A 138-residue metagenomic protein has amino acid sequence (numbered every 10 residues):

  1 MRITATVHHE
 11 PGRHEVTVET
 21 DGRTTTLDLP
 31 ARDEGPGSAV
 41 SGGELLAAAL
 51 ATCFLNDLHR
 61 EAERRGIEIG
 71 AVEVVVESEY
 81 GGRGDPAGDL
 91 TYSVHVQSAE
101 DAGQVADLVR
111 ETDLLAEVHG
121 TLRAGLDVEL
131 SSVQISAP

Functional and structural regions predicted by a protein language model:
M1-A48, L55-P138: Extended beta-strand/beta-hairpin segments
